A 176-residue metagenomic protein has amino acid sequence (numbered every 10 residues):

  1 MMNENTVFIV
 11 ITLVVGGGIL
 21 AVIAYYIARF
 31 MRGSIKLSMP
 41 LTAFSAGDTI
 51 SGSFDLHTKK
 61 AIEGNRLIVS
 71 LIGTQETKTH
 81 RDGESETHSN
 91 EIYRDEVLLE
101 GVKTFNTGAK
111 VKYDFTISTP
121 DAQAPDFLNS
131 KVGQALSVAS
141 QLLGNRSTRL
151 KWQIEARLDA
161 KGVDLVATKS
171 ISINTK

Functional and structural regions predicted by a protein language model:
M2-K176: C-terminal beta-sandwich interaction modules and adjacent acidic, Ser/Thr/Pro/Gly-rich low-complexity tails used
